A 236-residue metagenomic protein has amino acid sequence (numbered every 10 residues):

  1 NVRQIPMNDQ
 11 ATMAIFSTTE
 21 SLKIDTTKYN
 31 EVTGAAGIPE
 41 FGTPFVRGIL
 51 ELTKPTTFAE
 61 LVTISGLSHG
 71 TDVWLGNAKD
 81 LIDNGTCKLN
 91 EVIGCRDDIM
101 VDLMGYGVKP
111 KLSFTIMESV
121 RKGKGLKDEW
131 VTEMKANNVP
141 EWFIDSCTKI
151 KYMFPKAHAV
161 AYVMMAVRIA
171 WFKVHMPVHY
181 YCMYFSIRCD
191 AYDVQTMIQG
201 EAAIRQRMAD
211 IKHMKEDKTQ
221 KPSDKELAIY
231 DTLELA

Functional and structural regions predicted by a protein language model:
N1-A236: Noncatalytic, beta-rich nucleic-acid-contacting surfaces in large DNA/RNA-processing enzymes
